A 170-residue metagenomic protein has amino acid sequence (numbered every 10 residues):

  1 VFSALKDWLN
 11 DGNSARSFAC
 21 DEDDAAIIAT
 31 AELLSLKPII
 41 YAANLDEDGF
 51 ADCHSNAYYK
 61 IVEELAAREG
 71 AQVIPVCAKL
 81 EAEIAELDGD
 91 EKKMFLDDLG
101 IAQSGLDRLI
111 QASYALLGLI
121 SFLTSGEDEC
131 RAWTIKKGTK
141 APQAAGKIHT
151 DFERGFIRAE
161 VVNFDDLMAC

Functional and structural regions predicted by a protein language model:
V1-C170: C-terminal-of-GTPase-core extension/linker across diverse P-loop GTPases
